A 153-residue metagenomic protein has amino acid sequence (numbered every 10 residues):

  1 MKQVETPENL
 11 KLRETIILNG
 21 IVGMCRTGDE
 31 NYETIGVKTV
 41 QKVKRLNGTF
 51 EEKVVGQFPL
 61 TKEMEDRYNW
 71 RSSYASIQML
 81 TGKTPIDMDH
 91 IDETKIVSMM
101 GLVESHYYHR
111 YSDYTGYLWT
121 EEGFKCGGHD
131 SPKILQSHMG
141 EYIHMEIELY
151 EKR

Functional and structural regions predicted by a protein language model:
M1-K11, D66, T84, H90 (+1 more regions): Short intrinsically disordered terminal tails
E14-T27, G48-F50, D92-S112: Structural detector for short beta-strands of small beta-barrel domains
E33-V37, Y114-G116: Short aromatic-glycine-enriched beta-strand elements
T39-K42, E52-V54, L149: Short linear proline/tyrosine/threonine-rich motifs used for host-factor recruitment and membrane trafficking/assembly
D66, W70-S72, G140, H144: A glycine-biased structural micro-motif
W70-S76, F124-C126, D130: Acidic, low-complexity intrinsically disordered segments
A75-T84: Intrinsically disordered, low-complexity, charged/polar segments
S131-R153: Short, compact, well-ordered microdomains
